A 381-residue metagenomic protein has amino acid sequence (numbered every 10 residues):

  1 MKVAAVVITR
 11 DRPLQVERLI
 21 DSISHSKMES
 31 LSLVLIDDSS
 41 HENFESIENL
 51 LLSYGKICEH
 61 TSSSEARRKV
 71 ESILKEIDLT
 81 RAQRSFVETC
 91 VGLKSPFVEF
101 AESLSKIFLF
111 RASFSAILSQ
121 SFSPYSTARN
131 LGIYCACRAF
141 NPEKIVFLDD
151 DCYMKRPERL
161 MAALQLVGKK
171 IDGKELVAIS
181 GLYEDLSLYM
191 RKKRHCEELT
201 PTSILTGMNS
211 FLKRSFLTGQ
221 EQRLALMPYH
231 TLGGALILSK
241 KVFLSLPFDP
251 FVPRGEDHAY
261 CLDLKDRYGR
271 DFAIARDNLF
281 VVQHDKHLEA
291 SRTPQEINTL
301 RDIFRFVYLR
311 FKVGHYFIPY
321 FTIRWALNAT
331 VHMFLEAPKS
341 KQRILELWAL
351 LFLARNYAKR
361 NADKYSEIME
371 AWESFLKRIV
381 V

Functional and structural regions predicted by a protein language model:
D21-S30: Short, acidic, metal-binding catalytic loop of nucleotide-sugar glycosyltransferases
L33, D38, N298-V381: Terminal low-complexity segments of carbohydrate-biosynthetic enzymes
N43-F140: Active-site-proximal specificity loops/subdomain of glycosyltransferases
P142-K155: Short beta-strand-to-loop acidic/aromatic patch adjacent to the donor-nucleotide binding site
P157-A178: Conserved donor-nucleotide/metal-binding helix-loop-beta segment in metal-dependent transferases, i.e., the alpha-helix
K174-E198: Short beta-strand-to-loop element that shapes/binds the nucleotide-sugar donor at the catalytic cleft/hinge
L217-I237: A recurrent flexible, glycine/aromatic-enriched loop bordering the glycosyltransferase active site that acts as
P253-D263: Acidic donor-binding loop at a coil-to-helix junction in glycosyltransferase catalytic cores that engages
